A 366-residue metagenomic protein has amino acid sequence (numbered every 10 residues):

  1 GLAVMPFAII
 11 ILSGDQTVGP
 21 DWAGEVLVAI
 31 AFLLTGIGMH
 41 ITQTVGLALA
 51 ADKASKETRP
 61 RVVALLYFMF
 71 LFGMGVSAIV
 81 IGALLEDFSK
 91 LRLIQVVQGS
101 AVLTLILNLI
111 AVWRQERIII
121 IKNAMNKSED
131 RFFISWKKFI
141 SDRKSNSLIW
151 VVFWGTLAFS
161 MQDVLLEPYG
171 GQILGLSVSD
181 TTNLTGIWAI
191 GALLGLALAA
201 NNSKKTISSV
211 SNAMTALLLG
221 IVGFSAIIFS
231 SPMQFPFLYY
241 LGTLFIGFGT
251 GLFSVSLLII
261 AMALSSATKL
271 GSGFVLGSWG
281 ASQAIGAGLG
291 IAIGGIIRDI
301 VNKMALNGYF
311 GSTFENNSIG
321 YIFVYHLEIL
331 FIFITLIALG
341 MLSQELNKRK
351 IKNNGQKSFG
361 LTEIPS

Functional and structural regions predicted by a protein language model:
G1-W22, L218-Q234: C-terminal ends and interior cores of transmembrane alpha-helices in multi-pass membrane transporters/permeases
G19-L33, I37, I41-L47, K53-F153 (+3 more regions): Intracellular loop-helix junctions on the cytosolic face of multi-pass helical membrane proteins
M39-A54, L252-A267: Intracellular juxtamembrane helix-capping segments at the cytosolic ends of symmetry-related transmembrane helices
F70, S100, N183-A192, W279 (+2 more regions): Transmembrane alpha-helical segments of major facilitator superfamily
L85, G195-S211: Helix-to-loop junctions at the C-terminal end of transmembrane segments in multipass secondary transporters
V164-T181: Short amphipathic helix-loop junctions that connect adjacent transmembrane helices in Major Facilitator Superfamily/SLC
V210-L257: C-terminal transmembrane helical hairpin of 12-TM major facilitator-type secondary transporters
L270-K303: A late C-terminal transmembrane helix in Major Facilitator Superfamily
